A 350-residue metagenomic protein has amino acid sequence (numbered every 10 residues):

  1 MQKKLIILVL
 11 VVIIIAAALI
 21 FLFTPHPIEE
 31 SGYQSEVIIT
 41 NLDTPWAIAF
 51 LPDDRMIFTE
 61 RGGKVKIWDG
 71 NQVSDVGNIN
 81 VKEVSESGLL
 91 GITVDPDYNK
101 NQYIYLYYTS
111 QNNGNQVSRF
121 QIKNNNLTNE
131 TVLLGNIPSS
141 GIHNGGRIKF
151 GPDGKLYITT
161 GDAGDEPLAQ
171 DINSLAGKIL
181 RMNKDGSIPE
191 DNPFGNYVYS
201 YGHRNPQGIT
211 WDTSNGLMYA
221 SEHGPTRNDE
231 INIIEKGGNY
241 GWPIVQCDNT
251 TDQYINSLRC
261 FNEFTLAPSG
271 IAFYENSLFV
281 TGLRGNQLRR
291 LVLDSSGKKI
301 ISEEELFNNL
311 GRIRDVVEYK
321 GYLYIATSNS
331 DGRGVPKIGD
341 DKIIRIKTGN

Functional and structural regions predicted by a protein language model:
K4-I7, V12-E166, G208, L217-G224 (+3 more regions): Acidic, Gly/Ser/Thr-rich repeat motifs that build Ca2+-stabilized beta-propeller blades
L19-Q34, N126-L127, G177, D185-N192 (+2 more regions): Blade/loop signatures of beta-propeller domains
D75-S85, E130-G145, M182-S200, N239-N262: Surface-exposed loop and turn segments in beta-propeller and other repeat-based domains that flank or scaffold
V94-D97, I122, K184, S214 (+2 more regions): Sec-exported extracytoplasmic/periplasmic mature domains
I172-A176, F307, K337-D340: Short, conserved loop/turn and helix-capping segments at secondary-structure boundaries that abut family-defining
V198-E230: Repeat-solenoid scaffold signature
Y219, T226-N232, N239-P243, T250-Q253 (+1 more regions): Short acidic/glycine-rich loop or secondary-structure boundary segments that cap or lie
I313-D315: Repeated scaffold domains used in trafficking and secretory/extracellular systems, primarily beta-propellers
